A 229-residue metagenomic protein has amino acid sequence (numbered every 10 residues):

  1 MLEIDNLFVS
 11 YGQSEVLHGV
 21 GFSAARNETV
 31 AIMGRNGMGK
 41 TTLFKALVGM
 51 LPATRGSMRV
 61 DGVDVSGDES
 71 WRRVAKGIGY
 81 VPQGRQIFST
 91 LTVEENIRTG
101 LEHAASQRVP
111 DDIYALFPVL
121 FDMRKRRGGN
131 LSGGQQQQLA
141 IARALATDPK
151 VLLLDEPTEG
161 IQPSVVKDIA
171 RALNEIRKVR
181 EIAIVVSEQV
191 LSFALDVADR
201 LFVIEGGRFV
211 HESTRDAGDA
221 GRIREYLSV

Functional and structural regions predicted by a protein language model:
M33-R35: The feature captures the beta-strand-to-loop junction immediately N-terminal to the Walker
V48: Helix-to-loop junction immediately C-terminal to a conserved catalytic motif
P52, D64-R85, P110, D122-R126 (+1 more regions): ABC ATPase NBD coupling module
G56-D64, K76, S106-P110, A115 (+1 more regions): Conserved ABC transporter NBD signature motif
L91, L131, A144-L145: ABC ATPase signature
A146-K150: A short, proline-enriched helix->beta-strand linker immediately N-terminal to the Walker B motif in ABC-type P-loop
K167-R180: Helical segment within the ABC ATPase nucleotide-binding domain
